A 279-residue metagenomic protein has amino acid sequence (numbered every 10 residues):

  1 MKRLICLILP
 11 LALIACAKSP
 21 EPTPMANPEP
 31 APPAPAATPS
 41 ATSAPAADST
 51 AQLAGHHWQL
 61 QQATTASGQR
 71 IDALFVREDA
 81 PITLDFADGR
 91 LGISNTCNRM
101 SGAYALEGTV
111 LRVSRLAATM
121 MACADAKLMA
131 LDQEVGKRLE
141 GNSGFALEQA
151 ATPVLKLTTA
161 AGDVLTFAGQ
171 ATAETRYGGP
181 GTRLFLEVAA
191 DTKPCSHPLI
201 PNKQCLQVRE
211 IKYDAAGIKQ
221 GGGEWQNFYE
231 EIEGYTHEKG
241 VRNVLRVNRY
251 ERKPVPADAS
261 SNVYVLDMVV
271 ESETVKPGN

Functional and structural regions predicted by a protein language model:
M1-P20: Sec-dependent N-terminal signal peptides
C16-E238, R242-N279: Lipid interaction determinants
